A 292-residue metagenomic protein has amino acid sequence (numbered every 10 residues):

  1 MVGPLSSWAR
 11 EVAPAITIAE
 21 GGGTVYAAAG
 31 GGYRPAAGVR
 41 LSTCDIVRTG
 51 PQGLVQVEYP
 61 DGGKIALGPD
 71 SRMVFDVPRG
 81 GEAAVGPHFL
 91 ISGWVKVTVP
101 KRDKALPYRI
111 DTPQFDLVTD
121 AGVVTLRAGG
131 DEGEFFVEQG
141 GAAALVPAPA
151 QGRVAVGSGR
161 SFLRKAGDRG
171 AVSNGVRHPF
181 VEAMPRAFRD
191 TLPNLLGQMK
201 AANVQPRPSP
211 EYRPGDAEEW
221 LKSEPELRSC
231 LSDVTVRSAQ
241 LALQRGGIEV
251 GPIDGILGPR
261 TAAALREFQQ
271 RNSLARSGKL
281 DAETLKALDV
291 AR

Functional and structural regions predicted by a protein language model:
M1-S7: C-terminal segment of classical bacterial N-terminal signal peptides
W8-W220: Flexible, surface-exposed loop/linker segments and immediately adjacent secondary-structure boundaries
R10-A13, A36-A37, P225-C230, I248-G251: Phosphate-binding glycine-rich loops and adjacent basic patches that engage nucleotide phosphates, nucleic-acid
A166, V290-R292: Short beta-strand-to-coil "C-cap" segments at the C-terminal boundary of structured domains/repeats, marking
A202, S209-R245: Primarily N-terminal secretory
R228-S238, Q244-V290: Short acidic, glycine/serine/threonine-rich helix-capping segments at coil-helix boundaries
